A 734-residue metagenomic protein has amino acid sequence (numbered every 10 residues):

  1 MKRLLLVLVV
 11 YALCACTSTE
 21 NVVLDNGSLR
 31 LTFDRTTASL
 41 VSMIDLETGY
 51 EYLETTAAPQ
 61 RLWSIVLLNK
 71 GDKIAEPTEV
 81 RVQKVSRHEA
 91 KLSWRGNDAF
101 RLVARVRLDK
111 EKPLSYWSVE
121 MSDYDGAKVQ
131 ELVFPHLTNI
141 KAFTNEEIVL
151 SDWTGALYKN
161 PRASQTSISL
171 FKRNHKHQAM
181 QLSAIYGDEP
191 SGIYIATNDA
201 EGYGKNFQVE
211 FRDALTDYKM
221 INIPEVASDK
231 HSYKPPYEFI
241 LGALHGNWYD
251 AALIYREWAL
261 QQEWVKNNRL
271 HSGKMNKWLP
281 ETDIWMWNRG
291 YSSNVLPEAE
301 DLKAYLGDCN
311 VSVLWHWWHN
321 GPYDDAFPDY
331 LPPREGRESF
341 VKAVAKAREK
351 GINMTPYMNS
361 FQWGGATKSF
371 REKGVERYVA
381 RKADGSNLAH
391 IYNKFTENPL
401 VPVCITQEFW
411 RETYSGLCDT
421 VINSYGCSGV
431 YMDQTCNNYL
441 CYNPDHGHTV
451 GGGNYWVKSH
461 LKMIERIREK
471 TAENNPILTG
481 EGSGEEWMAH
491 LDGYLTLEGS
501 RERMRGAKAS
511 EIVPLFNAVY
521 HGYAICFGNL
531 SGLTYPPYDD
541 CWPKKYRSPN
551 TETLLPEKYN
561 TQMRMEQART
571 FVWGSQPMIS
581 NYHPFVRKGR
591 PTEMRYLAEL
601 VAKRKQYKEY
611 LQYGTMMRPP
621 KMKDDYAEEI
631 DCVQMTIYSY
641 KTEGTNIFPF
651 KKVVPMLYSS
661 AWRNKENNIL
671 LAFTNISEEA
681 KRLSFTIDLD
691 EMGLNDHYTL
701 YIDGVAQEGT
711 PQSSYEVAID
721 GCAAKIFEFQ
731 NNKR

Functional and structural regions predicted by a protein language model:
L4-L13: Sec-dependent N-terminal signal peptides
L13-N21: Bacterial Sec-dependent signal peptides at the C-terminal "C-region" and cleavage site
L24-D34, S39-L46, E51-S312, H316 (+7 more regions): Carbohydrate-recognition beta-sandwich/jelly-roll modules in extracellular/periplasmic carbohydrate-active proteins
T166-S169, R173-L182, P190-G192, D199 (+7 more regions): Polysaccharide-binding and catalytic clefts of secreted carbohydrate-active enzymes
I221, H231-Y237, W456, L461-G704 (+1 more regions): Active-site-proximal substrate-binding groove within the catalytic cores of carbohydrate-active enzymes
T282-K382, E412-G416, Y455-E465: Aromatic- and glycine-enriched glycan-recognition loops and surfaces that form the carbohydrate-binding subsites
A345, P356-Y425, S500-Y523: Active-site-adjacent "subsite" loops/lids of carbohydrate-active enzymes
E708-R734: C-terminal beta-strand-rich structural cap/linker in extracellular carbohydrate-active enzymes
